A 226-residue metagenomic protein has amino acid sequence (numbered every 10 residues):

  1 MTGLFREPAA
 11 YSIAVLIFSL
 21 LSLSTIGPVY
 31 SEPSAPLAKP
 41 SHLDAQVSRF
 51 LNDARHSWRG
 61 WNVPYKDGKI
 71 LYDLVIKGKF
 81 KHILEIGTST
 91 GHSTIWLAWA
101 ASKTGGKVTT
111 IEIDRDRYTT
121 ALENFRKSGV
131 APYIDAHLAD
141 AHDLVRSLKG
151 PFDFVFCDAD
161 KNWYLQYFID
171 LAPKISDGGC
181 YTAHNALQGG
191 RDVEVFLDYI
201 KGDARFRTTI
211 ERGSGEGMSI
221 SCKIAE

Functional and structural regions predicted by a protein language model:
L4-F5, I13-F156, K161-E226: A short alpha-helical cap/connector motif
